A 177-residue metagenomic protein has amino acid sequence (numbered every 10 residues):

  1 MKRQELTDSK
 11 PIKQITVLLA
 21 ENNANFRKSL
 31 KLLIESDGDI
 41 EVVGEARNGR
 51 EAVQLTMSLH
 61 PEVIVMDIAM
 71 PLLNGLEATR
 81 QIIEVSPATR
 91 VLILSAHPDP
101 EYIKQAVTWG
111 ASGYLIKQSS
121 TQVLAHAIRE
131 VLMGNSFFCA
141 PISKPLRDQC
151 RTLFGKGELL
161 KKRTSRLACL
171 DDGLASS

Functional and structural regions predicted by a protein language model:
K13-F26, L30-I34: Conserved acidic segment of CheY-like receiver
N48-E51, N74-E77: Acidic catalytic/metal-coordinating carboxylates
L59-V65: Active-site beta3 strand of CheY-like receiver
I68-M70: Receiver (REC) domain active-site loop signature in two-component systems and cognate sites in sensor histidine kinases
H97-P98: Short, conserved "switch-loop" micro-motifs in signal-transduction and mechanochemical regulators
E101-T108, Q118-C169: Short, flexible helix-to-coil linker/hinge segments that flank and couple to helix-turn-helix
